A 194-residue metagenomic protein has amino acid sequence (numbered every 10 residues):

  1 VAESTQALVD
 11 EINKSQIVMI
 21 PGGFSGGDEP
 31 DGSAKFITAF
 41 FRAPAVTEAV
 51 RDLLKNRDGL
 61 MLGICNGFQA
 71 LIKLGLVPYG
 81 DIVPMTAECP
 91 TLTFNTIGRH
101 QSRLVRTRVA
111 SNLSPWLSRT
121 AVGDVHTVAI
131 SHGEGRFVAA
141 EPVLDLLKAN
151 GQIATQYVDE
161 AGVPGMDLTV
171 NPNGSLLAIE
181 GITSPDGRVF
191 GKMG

Functional and structural regions predicted by a protein language model:
A2-L62, F68-D81, A87: Flexible gly/pro-rich beta->alpha loop and the following alpha-helix that scaffold active-site loops
T5-D10, K14, T47-D52, V83-G194: Amide-donor transfer/coupling interface in amidating biosynthetic enzymes
L62-G63, A129: Short conserved micro-motifs on helix faces and helix-strand junctions that flank and scaffold key functional residues
C65-N66, T107: Hydrophobic/aromatic pocket-lining and membrane-interface residues
N66-G67, G133: Conformational gate/switch positions in structured elements
